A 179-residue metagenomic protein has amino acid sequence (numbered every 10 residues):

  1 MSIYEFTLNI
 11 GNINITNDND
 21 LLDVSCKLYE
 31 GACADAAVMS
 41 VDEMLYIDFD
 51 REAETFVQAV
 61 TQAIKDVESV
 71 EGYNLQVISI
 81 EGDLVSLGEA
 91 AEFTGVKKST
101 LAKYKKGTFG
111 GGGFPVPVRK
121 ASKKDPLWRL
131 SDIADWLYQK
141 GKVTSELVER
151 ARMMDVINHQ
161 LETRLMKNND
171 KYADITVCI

Functional and structural regions predicted by a protein language model:
M1-N14, V85: Short glycine-/aliphatic-rich beta-strand segments at the starts of folded cytosolic domains
N9-N19, T94-K97: Short, surface-exposed ligand-recognition loops at beta-strand->loop->(often short) alpha-helix junctions that present
I13-D35: Short amphipathic alpha-helix segments
A34-E68: Short, intrinsically disordered low-complexity segments
V41-Y46, Q76-E89: Short proline/glycine- and acidic-rich turn/helix-capping motifs at secondary-structure junctions
E81-Y104: Polyanion-binding surface elements
V96-P126: Major-groove DNA-recognition helix of helix-turn-helix-type DNA-binding domains
L130-I179: A short, Lys/Arg-enriched interface patch at domain edges and termini
